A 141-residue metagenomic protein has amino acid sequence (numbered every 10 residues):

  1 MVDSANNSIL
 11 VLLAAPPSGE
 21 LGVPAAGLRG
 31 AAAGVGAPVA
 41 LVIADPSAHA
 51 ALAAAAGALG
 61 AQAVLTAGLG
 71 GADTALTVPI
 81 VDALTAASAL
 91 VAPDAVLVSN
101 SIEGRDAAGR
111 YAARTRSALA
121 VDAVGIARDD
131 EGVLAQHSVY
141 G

Functional and structural regions predicted by a protein language model:
M1-G141: N-terminal glycine-rich FAD/FM-binding segment characteristic of electron-transfer flavoproteins
